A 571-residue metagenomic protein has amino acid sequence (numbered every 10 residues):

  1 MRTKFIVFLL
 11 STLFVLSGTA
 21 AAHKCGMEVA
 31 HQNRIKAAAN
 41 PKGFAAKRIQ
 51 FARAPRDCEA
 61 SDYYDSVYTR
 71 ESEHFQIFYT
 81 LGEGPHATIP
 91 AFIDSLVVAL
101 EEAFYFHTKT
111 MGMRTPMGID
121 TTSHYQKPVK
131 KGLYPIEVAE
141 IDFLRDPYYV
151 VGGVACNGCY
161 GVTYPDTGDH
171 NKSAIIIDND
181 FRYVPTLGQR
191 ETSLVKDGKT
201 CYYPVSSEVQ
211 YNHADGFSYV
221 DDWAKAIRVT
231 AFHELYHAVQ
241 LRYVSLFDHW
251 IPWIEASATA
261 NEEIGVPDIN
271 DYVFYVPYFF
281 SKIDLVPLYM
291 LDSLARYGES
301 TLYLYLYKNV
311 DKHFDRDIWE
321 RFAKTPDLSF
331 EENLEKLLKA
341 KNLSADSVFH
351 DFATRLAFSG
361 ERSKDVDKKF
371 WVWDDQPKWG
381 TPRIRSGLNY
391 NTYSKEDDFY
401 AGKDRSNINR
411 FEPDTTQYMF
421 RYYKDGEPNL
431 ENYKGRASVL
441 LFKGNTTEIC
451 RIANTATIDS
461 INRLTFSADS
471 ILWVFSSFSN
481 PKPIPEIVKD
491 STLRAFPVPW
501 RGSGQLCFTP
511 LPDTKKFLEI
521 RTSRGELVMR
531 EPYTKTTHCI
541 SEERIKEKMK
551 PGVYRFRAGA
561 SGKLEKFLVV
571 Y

Functional and structural regions predicted by a protein language model:
V7-L16: Bacterial N-terminal signal peptides
H23-L235, V239-Y243, R421, K434-R436 (+1 more regions): Zn2+-dependent metallopeptidase catalytic core
K225-V229, S245-N309, E320-L356: Acidic/His/Gly-enriched intrinsically disordered linker/tail segments that often contain short helix/coil "MoRF-like"
T325-D490, S523-E526: Beta/coil-rich, acidic/histidine-enriched accessory regions frequently appended to metallopeptidases
Y433-R436, L511-K515: Short proline/glycine-enriched turn/loop motifs at strand-loop junctions of beta-rich domains
P483-L511, R521-E526, P551, L568-Y571: Surface-exposed, proline-anchored Ser/Thr-rich loop/turn motifs
T514, T536-C539, K550-R555: A glycine-anchored, Pro-Gly-centered beta-turn/N-cap motif
R544, K548-Y571: C-terminal tail/sorting-segment detector
